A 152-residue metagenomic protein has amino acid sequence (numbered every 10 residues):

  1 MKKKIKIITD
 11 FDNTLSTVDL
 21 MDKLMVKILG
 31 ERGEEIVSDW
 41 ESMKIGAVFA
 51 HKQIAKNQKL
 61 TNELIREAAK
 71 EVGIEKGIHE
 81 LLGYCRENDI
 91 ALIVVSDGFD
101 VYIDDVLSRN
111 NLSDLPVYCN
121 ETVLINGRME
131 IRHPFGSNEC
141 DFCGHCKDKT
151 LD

Functional and structural regions predicted by a protein language model:
M1-K2, C146: Generic cytosolic/nucleocytoplasmic N-terminal low-complexity/intrinsically disordered segments
K2-E121, I125-N126: Alpha-helical substrate-recognition element adjacent to the catalytic core
N110, L115, C119-D152: Conserved acidic, metal-coordinating active-site core of Asp-based, Mg2+-dependent phosphoryl-transfer enzymes
